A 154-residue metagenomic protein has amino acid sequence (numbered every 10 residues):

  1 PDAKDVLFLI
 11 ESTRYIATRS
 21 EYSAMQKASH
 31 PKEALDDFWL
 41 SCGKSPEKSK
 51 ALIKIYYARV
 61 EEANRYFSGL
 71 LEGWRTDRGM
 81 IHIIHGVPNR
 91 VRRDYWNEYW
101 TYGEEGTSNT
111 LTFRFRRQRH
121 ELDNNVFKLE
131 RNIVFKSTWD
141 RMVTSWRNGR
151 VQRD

Functional and structural regions predicted by a protein language model:
P1, R14, Y57-E61, T76 (+1 more regions): Alpha-helical context
D2-I53: Early exported N-terminus immediately downstream of N-terminal targeting peptides
W39, L52-N64, S68-L71: Short, structured secondary-structure elements that scaffold catalytic or ligand/cofactor-binding regions
E62-D154: C-terminal soluble interaction/assembly domains
